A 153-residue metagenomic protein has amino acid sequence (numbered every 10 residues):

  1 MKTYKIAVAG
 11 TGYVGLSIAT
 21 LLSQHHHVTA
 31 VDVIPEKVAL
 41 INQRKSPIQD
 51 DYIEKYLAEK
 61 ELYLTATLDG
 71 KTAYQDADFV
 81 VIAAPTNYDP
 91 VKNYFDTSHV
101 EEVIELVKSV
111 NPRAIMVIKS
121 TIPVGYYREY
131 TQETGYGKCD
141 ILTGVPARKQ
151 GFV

Functional and structural regions predicted by a protein language model:
M1-K45: NAD(P)+-binding Rossmann beta1-loop-alpha1 motif at the extreme N-terminus of oxidoreductases
H27, Y63-T65, K138-D140: Conserved beta-strand segments of alpha/beta enzyme cores
V31, D51, T67-D69, L142-G144: Conserved beta-strand termini and adjacent loop/short-helix elements that scaffold enzyme active sites in alpha/beta
R44-I53: Rossmann-like dinucleotide-binding cores of NAD(P)H-dependent redox enzymes
I53-D78: A structured beta-alpha segment of the ubiquitous adenosine-cofactor-binding alpha/beta core
Q75-F79, N111-A114: Short acidic/histidine-rich motifs immediately flanking catalytic phosphotransfer sites in two-component signaling
V80-I82, I118: Redox-cofactor binding/interface segments in oxidoreductases and associated redox assembly factors
Y88-F152: Rossmann-like NAD(P)(H) cofactor-binding subdomain of soluble oxidoreductases
